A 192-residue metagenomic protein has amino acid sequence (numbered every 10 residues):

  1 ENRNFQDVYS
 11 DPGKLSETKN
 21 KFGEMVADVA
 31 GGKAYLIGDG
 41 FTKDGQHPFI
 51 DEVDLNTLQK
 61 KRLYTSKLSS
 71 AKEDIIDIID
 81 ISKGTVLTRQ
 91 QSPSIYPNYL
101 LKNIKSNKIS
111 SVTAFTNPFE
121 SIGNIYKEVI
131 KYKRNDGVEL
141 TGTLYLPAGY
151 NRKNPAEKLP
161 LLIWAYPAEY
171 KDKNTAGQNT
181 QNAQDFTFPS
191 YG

Functional and structural regions predicted by a protein language model:
E1, F49-L58, L101-I104: Beta-propeller blade signature
E1, T18, V26-A30, Y35-D44 (+3 more regions): Beta-strand C-termini and the immediately following turn/loop, strongest in propeller blades
N2-R3, D7-D11, K61-S66, I109-F115: Beta-propeller fold detector
R3-F22, S69-I75, F119-I125: Short glycine-/Asp-/Thr-/Trp-enriched loop segments that recur within the blades of beta-propeller repeat domains
S16-G31, I76-S82: Structural signature of eukaryotic scaffold interfaces centered on beta-propeller domains
V29-A34, G38, I50-K60: Long hydrophobic segments that form regular secondary structure
G32-Q46, K171-A183: Short, conserved, GDST-rich strand-edge loop motifs in beta-rich repeat architectures
T65-K67, K72-G192: Serine-hydrolase catalytic core recognition
